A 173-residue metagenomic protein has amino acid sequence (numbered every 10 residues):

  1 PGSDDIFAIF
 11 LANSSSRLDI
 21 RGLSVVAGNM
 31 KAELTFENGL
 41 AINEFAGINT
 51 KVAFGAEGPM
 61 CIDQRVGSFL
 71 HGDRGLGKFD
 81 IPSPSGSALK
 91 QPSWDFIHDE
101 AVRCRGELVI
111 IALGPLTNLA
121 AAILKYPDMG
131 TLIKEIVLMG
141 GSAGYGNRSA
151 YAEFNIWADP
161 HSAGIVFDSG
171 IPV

Functional and structural regions predicted by a protein language model:
P1-A41, R74, F79-V173: Active-site histidine-anchored catalytic micro-motif
I42-A53: A glycine-rich helix N-cap at a beta->alpha junction
A53-I81: Surface-exposed loop and adjacent secondary-structure segments within mature catalytic domains
